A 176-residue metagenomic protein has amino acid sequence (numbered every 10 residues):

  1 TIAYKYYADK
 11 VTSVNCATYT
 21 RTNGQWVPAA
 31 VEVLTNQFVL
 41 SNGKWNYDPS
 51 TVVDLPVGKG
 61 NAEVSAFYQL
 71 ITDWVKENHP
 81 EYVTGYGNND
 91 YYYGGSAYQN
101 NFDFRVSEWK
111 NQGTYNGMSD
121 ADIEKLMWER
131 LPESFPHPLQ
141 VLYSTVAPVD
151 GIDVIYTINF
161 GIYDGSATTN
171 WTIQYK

Functional and structural regions predicted by a protein language model:
T1-K176: First exposed extracellular module after export/assembly in secreted or surface-exposed proteins
